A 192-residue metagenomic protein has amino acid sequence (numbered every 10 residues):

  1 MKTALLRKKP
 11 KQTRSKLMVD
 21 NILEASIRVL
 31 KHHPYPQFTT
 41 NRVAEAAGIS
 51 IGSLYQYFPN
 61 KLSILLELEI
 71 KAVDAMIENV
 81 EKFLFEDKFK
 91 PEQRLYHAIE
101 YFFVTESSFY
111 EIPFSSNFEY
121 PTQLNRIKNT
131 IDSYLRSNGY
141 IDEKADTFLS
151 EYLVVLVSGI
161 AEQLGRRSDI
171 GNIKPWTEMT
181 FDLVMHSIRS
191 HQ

Functional and structural regions predicted by a protein language model:
M1-L17, H191-Q192: N-terminal intrinsically disordered/low-complexity leader segments
L17, N21, A25, V29-S63: Helix-turn-helix
E67, V80-S107, L153: Hydrophobic alpha-helical connector segments
D74-I77, Q93-H97, Y101, S116-Y140 (+2 more regions): Amphipathic alpha-helical packing segments from all-alpha helical-bundle domains
V80-D87, Y110-N117, L164-S168, H191: Secondary-structure edge/capping motif, primarily at the C-terminal ends of alpha-helices and the immediately following
T105-F109, S150, V154-I173, V184-Q192: Amphipathic C-terminal alpha-helical segment
